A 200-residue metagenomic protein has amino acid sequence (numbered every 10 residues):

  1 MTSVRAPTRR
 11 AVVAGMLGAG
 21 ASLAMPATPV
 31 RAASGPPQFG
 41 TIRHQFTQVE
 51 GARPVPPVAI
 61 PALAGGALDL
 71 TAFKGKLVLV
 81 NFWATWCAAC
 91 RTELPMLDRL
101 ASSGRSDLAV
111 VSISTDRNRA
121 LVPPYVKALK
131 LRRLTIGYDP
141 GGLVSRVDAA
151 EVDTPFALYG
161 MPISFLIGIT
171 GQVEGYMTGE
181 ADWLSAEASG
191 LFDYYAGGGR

Functional and structural regions predicted by a protein language model:
T2-G20: N-terminal secretory signal peptides and thylakoid transit peptides that target proteins across membranes
T28-P57, P124: N-proximal helix/coil linker or "cap" segments that precede and/or mark the start of modular domains
P57-L77: A short beta-strand-turn-helix
K76-V78, W83-W86, G160: Short pre-active-site segment immediately N-terminal to redox-active cysteine/selenocysteine motifs in thiol-based
F82-M96: Conserved redox-active cysteine motifs that mediate thiol-disulfide chemistry, especially di-cysteine Cys-X(1-2)-Cys
T92-L131, L143-A150: Structural microenvironment flanking redox-active thiols in thiol-disulfide oxidoreductases
L129-L131, P140-L191: Thiol/disulfide oxidoreductase modules built on the thioredoxin-like
